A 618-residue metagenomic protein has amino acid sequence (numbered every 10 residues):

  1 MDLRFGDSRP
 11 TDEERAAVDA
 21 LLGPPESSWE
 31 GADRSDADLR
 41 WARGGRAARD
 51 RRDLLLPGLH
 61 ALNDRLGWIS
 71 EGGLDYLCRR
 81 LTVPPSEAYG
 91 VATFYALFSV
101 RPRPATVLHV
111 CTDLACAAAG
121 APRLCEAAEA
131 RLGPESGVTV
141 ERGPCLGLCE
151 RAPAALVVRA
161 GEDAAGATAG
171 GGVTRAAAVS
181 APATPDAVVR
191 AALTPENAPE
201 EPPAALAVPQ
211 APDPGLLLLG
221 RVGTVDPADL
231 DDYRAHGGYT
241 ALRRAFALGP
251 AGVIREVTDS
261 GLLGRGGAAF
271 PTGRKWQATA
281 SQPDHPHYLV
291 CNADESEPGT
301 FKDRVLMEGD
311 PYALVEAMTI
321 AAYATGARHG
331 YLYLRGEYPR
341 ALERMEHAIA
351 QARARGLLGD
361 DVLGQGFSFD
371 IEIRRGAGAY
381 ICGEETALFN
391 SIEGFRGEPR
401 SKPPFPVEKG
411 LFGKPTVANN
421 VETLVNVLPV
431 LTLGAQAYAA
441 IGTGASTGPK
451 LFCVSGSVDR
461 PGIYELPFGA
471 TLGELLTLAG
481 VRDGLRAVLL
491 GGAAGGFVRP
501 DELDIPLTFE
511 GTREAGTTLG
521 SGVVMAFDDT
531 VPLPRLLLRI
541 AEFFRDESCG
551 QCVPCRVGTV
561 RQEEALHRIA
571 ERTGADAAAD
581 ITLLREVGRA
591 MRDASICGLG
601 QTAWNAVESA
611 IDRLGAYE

Functional and structural regions predicted by a protein language model:
M1-E618: Feature of Fe-S/electron-transfer and energy-metabolism proteins that preferentially highlights extended coupling
